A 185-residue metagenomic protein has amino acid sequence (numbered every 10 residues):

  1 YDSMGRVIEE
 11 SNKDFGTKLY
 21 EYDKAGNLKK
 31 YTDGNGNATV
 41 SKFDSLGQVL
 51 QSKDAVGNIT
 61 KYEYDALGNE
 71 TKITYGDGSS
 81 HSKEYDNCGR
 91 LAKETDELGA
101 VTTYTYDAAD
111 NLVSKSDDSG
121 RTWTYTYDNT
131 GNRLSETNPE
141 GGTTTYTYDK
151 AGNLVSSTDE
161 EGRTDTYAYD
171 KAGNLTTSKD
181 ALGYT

Functional and structural regions predicted by a protein language model:
Y1-N12, G16-D33, N37-D54, N58-Y75 (+6 more regions): Beta-strand elements of repeat-based all-beta scaffolds
